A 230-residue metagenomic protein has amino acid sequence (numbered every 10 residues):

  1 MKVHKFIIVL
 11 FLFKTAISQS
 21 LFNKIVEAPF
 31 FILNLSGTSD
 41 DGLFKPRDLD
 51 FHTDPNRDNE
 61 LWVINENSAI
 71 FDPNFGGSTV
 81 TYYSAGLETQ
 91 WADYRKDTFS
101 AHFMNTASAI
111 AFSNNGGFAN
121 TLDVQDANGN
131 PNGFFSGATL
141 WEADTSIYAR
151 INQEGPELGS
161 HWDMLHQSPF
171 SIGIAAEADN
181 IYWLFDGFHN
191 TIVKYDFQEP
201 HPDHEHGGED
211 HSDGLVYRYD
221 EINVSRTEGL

Functional and structural regions predicted by a protein language model:
S20-E27, R57-K96, D144-I151: Beta-propeller domains
P29-D40, T89-A101, N152-L165, D213-V224: A short beta-strand motif characteristic of beta-propeller blades
D41-D58, A101-G117, H161-N180, R218-L230: Beta-rich, blade/repeat-based domains predominating in secreted/periplasmic proteins but also intracellular
T53-D54, N59-N74, F112-N132, H166-Q167 (+2 more regions): Conserved beta-strand positions in repeat-built beta-propeller and related beta-rich domains
I70-Y82, A127-E142, N190-D196: Structural motif
S78-G117, L122-D123: Blade-loop segments of beta-propeller domains
Y82-W91, N132, L140-E154, Y195-E209: Short loop/turn segments immediately following beta-strands, especially the blade-tip and inter-blade linker loops
A101-A109, L122-A175: Asp-box/WD-like beta-propeller blade repeats and closely related beta-sheet repeat scaffolds
